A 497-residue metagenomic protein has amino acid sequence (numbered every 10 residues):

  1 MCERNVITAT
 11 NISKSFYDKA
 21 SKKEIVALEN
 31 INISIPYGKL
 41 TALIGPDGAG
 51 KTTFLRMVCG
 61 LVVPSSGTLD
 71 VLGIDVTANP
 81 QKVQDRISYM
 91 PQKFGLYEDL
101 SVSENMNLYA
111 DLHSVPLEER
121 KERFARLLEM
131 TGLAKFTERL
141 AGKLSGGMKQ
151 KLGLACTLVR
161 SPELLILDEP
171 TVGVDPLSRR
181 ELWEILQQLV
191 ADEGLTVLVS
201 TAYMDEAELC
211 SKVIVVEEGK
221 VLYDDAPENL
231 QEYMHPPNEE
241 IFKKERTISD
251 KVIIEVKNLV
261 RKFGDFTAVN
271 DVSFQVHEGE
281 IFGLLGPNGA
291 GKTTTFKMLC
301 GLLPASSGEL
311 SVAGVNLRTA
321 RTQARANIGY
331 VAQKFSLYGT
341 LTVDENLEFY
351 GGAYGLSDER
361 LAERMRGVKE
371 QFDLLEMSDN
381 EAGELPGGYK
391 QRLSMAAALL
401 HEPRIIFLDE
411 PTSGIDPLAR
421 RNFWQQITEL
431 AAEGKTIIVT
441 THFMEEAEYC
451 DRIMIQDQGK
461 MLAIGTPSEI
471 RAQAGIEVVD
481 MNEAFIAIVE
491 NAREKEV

Functional and structural regions predicted by a protein language model:
C59, C300: Helix-to-loop junction immediately C-terminal to a conserved catalytic motif
G67-A78, K82-V83, G308-N316, Q323-A324: Conserved ABC transporter NBD signature motif
N107, D111, P116-F136, E348 (+2 more regions): Conserved ABC ATPase "signature" region
L140-L144, T340, E381-L385: Conserved ABC ATPase signature
S161, E402: Conserved catalytic motifs of ABC-family nucleotide-binding domains
L165-D168, I406-D409: Catalytic Walker B motif of ABC-type/P-loop ATPase nucleotide-binding domains
